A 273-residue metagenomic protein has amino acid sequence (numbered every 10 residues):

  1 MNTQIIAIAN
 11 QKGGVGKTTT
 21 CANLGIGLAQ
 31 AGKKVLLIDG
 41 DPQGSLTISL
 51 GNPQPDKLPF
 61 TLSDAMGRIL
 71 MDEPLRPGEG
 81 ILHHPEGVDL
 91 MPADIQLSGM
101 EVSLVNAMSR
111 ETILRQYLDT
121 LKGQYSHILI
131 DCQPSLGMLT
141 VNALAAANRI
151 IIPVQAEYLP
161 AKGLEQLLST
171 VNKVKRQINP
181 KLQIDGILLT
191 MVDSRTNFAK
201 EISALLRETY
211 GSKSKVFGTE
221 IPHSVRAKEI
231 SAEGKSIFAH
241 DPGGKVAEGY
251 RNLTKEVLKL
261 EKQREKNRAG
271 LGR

Functional and structural regions predicted by a protein language model:
M1-R273: P-loop NTP-binding core
